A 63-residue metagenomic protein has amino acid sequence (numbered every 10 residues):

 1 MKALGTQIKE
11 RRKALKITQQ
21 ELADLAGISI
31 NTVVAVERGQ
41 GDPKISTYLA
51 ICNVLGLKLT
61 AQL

Functional and structural regions predicted by a protein language model:
M1-A3: A detector for short, charged/polar N-terminal pre-domain segments
T6-D24: Short basic helix-loop element that most often maps to the first helix and adjoining turn of HTH DNA-binding modules
Q7, T32-A35, T47, N53: Residue-level recognition of specific faces of alpha-helices
G27-D42: Recognition helix of helix-turn-helix/homeodomain-like DNA-binding domains that insert into the DNA major groove
S46-Q62: DNA major-groove recognition helix of helix-turn-helix/homeodomain DNA-binding modules
